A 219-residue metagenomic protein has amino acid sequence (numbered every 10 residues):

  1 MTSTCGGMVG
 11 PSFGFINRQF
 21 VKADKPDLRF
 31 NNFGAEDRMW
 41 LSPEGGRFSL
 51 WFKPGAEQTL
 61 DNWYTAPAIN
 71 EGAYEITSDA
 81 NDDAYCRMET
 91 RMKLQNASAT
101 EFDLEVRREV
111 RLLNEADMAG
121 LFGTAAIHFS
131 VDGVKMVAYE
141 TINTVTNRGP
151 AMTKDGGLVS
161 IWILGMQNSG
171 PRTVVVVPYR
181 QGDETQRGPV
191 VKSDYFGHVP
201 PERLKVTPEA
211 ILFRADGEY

Functional and structural regions predicted by a protein language model:
T2-E140, T144, R148-T153, G157-Y219: Surface-exposed acidic/polar loop and edge beta-strand patches at domain peripheries
